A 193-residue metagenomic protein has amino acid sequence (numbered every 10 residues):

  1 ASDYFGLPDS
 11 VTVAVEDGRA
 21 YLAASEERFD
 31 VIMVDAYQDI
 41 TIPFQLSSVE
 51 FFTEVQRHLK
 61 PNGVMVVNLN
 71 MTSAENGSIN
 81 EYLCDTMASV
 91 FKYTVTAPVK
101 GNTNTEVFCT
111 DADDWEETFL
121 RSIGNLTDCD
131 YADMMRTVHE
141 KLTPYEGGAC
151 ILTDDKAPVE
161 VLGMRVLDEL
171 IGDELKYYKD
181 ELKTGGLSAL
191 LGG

Functional and structural regions predicted by a protein language model:
A1-V64, N70, A74-N80, A88 (+2 more regions): The AdoMet/dcAdoMet-binding core of the Class I SAM-like
V66-N68, V95-T96: Short catalytic-loop micro-motif centered on adjacent basic/acidic residues
Y93-G193: Soluble small-group transferase modules, centered on the S-adenosyl donor enzyme superfamily
